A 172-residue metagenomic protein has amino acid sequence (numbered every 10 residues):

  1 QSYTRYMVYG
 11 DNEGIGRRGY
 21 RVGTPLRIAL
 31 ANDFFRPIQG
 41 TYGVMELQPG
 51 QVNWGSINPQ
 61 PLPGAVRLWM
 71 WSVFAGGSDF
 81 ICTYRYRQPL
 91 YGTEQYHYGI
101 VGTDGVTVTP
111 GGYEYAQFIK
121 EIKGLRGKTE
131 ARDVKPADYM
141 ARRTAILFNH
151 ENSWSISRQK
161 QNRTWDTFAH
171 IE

Functional and structural regions predicted by a protein language model:
Y3-E172: Carbohydrate-binding surfaces of carbohydrate-active enzymes
